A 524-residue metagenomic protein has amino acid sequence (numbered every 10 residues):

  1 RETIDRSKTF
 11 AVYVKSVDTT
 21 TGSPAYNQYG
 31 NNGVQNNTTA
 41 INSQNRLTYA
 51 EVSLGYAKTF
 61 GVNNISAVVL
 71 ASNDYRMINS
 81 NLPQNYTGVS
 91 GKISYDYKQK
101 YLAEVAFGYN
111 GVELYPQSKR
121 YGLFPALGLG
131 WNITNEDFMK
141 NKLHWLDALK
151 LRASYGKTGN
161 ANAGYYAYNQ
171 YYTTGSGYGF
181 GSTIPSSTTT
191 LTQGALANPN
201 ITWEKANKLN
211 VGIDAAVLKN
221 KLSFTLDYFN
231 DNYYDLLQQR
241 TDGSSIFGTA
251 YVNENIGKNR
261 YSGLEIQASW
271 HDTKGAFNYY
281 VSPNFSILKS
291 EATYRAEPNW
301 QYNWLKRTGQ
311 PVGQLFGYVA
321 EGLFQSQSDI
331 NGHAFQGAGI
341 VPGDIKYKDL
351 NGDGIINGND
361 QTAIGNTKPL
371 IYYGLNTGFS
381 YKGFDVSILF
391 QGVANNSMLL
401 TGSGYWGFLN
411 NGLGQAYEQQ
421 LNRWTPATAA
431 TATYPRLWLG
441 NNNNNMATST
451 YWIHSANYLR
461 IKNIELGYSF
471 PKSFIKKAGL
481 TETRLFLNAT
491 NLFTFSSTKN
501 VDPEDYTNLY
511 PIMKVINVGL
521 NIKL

Functional and structural regions predicted by a protein language model:
R1-A11, N73, N79-N81, P116-K119 (+7 more regions): Outer-membrane beta-barrel and related beta-rich outer-membrane complex signature in Gram-negative bacteria
R1-E51, G55, N64-S66, R76-I78 (+6 more regions): Surface-exposed, low-complexity loop segments enriched in small/polar and acidic residues
R1-K8, T48-D74, P83-D137, A206-L209 (+8 more regions): Surface-exposed extracellular loop regions of Gram-negative outer-membrane beta-barrel proteins
T59-I65, K100, T134-L149, N162 (+6 more regions): Short loop/turn motifs that connect adjacent beta-strands in outer-membrane beta-barrel proteins
K140-K205, K221-N259, A296, Q301 (+1 more regions): Solvent-exposed loop/turn elements at secondary-structure boundaries
A167, H271-T367, G407: Conserved small-residue
N253-G263, N303-D329, L413-A416, L421 (+3 more regions): C-terminal beta-signal and terminal closure region of outer-membrane beta-barrel proteins
P342, V393-R484: Extracytoplasmic gating/loop element in the C-terminal half of outer-membrane beta-barrel translocons and assembly
